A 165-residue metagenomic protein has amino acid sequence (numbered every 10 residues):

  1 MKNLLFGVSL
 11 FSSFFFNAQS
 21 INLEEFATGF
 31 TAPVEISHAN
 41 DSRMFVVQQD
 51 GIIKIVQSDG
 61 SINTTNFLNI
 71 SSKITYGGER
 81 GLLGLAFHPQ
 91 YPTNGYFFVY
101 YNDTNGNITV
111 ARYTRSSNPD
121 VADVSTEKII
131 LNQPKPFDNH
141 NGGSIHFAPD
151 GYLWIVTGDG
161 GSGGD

Functional and structural regions predicted by a protein language model:
M1-I21: Bacterial Sec-dependent N-terminal signal peptides
Q19-D165: Acidic, Gly/Ser/Thr-rich repeat motifs that build Ca2+-stabilized beta-propeller blades
